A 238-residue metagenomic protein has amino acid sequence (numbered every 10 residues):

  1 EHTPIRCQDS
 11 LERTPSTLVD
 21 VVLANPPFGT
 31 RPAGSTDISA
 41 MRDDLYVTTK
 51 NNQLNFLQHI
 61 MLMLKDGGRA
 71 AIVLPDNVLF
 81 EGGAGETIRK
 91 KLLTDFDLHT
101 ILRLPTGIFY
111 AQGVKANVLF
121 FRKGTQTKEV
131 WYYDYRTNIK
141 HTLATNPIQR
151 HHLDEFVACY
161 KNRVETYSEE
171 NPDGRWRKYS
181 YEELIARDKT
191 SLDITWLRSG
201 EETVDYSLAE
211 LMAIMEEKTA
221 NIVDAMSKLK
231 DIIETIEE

Functional and structural regions predicted by a protein language model:
H2-Q8: Conserved SAM-binding strand-loop segment of SAM-dependent methyltransferases
S10-E238: A conserved structural/catalytic subdomain of Rossmann-like adenosyl-cofactor enzymes
